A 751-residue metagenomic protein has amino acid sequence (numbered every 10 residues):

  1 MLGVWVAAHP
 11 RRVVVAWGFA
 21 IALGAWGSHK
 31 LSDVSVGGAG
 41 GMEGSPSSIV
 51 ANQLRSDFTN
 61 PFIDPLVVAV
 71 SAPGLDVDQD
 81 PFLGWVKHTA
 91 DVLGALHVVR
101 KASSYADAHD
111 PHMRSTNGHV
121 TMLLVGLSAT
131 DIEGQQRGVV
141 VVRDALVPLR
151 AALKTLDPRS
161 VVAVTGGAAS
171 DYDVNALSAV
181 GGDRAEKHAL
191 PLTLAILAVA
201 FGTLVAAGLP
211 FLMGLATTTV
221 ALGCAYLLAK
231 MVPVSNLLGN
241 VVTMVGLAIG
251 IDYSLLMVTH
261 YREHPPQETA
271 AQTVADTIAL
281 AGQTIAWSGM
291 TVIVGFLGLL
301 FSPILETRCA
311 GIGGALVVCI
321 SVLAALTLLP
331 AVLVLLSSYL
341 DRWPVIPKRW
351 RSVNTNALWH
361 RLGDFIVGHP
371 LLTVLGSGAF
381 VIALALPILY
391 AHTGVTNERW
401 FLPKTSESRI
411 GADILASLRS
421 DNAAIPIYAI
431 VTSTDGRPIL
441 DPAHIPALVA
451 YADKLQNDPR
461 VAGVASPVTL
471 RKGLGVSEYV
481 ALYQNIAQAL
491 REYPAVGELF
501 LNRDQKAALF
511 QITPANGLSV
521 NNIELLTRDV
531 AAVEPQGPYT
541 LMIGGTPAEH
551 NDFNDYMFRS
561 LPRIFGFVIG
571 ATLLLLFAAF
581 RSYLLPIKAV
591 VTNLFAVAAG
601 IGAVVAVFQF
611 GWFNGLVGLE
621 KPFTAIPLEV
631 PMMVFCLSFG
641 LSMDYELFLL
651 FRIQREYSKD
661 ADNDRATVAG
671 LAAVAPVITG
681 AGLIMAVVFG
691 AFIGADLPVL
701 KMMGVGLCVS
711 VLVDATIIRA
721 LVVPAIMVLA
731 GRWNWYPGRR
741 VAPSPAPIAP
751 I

Functional and structural regions predicted by a protein language model:
M1-S35, V99, G118, S128-T130 (+2 more regions): Membrane-embedded transmembrane helical bundles of large multi-pass transporters/channels
A39-E43: Membrane-proximal amphipathic alpha-helices that sit immediately adjacent to an N-terminal transmembrane/signal-anchor
G44-I63, G74-T165, T393-F613, A625 (+1 more regions): Structured non-transmembrane domains adjacent to transmembrane bundles in polytopic membrane proteins
A69: Conserved protein-kinase catalytic-loop segment immediately C-terminal to the catalytic Asp of the HRD motif
